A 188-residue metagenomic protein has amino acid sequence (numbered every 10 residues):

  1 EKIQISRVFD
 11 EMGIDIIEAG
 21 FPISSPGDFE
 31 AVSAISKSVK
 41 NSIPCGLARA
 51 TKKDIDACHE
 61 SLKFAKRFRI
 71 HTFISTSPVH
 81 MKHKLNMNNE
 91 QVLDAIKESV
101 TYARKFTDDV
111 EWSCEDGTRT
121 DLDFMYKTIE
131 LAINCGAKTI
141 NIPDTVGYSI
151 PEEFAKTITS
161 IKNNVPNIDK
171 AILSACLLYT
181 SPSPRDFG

Functional and structural regions predicted by a protein language model:
K2-M12, D56-K82, N89-V110, G117-I168: Alpha/beta enzyme core
D15-V39, S77-K84, I142-P151: Glycine-rich, proline-tolerant flexible connector loops at the mouths of alpha/beta enzymes
I17-A19, P44-A48, F68-T72, V110-C114 (+2 more regions): Hydrophobic faces of well-ordered beta-strands that scaffold small-molecule active sites in alpha/beta enzyme cores
F21-P22, P44, A48, N89 (+3 more regions): Hydrophobic alpha-helical scaffolding
G27, A50, R185: Short, glycine/acidic-rich beta->alpha junctions
A31-R67: Glycine-rich, N-terminal phosphate-binding loop and its surrounding beta-alpha-beta segment
A34, S38, G136-A137, I168-A171: Generic alpha-helical hydrophobic packing signal
Y179-G188: Single conserved hydrophobic/aromatic residue that forms the stacking wall/gate of nucleotide- or nucleobase-binding
